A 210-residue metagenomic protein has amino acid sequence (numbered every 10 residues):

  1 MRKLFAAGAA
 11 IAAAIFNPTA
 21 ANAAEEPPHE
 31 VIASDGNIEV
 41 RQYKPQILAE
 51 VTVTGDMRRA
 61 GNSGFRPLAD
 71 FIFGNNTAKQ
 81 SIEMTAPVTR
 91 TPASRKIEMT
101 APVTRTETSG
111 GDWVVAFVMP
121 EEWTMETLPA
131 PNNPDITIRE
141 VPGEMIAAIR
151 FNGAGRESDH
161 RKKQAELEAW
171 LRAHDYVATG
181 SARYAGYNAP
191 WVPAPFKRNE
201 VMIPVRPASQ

Functional and structural regions predicted by a protein language model:
R2-Q210: A solvent-exposed interaction/effector surface
